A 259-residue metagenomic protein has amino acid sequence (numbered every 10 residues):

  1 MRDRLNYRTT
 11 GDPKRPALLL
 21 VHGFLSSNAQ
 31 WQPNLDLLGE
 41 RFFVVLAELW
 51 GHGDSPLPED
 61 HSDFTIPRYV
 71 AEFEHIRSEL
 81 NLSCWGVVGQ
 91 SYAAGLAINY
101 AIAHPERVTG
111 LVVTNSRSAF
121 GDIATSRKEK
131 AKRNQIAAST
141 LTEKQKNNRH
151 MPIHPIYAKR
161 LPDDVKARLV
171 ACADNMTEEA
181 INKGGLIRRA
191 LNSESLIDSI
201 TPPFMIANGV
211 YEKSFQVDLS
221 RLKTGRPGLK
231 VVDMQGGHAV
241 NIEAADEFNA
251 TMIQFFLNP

Functional and structural regions predicted by a protein language model:
M1-L19, G39-F43, S78, L82-S83 (+3 more regions): Alpha/beta-hydrolase fold catalytic core
L5-S62, L222: Conserved HGGG/HGGXW glycine-rich cap/lid loop of the alpha/beta-hydrolase fold
R8, V45-Y92, A250: Active-site loop/oxyanion-hole signature of alpha/beta-hydrolase fold enzymes
A17, F43, S83-G86, R107-G110 (+1 more regions): Structural signature of beta-strand start/N-cap positions in the alpha/beta core of ABC transporter nucleotide-binding
I98-A103, T109-L141: Flexible "cap/lid" loop of the alpha/beta hydrolase fold
D122-K128, T142-D198: Conserved alpha/beta-hydrolase catalytic His-Asp/Glu region
P203-G236, I242: Conserved loop-alpha-helix segment in the C-terminal half of the alpha/beta-hydrolase fold that carries the catalytic
I242-Q254: Post-His helix in hydrolase/transferase enzymes
